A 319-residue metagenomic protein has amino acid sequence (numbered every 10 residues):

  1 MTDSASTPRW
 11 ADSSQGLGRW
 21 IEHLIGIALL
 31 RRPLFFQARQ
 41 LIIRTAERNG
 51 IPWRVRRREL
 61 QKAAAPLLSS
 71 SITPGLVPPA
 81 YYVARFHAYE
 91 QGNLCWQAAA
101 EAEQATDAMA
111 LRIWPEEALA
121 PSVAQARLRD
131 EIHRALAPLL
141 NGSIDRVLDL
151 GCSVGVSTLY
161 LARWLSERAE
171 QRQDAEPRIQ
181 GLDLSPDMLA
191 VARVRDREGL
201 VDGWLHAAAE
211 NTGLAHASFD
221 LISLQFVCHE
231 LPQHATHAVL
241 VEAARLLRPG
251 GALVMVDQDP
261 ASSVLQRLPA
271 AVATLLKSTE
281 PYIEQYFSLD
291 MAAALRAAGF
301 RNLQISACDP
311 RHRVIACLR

Functional and structural regions predicted by a protein language model:
D12-E103: N-terminal auxiliary segments of SAM/dcSAM-dependent transferases
D107-I144, Y160: Conserved alpha-helix/loop element of class I SAM-dependent methyltransferases that forms part of the SAM/SAH-binding
R146-N211: Class I SAM-dependent methyltransferase SAM/SAH-binding core
E210-I222: A short acidic, Gly/Pro-enriched loop at the edge of an enzyme's catalytic core that lines a small-molecule cofactor
D220-H234: A short SAM/SAH-binding and catalytic strip from SAM-dependent methyltransferases
H237, V254-A298, N302-A307: C-terminal alpha-helical "lid/dimerization" subdomain adjacent to the S-adenosyl-L-methionine
H237-P249: A short glycine-rich, Lys/Arg-flanked "PGG" loop and its adjoining helix->strand segment in the class I
I315-R319: C-terminal lobe and adjacent flexible extensions of AdoMet/dcAdoMet transferase-like proteins
